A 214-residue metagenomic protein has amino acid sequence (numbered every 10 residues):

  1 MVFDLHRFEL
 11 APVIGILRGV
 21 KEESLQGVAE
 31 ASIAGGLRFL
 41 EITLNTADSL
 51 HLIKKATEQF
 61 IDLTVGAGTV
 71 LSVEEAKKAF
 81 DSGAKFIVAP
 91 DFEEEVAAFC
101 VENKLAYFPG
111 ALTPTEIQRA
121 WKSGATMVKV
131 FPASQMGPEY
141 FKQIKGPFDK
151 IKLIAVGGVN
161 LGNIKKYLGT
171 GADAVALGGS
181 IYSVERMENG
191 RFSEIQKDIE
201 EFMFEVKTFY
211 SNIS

Functional and structural regions predicted by a protein language model:
M1-S82, E102, K150, L161-G162 (+1 more regions): Conserved N-terminal beta1-alpha1 strand-loop-helix module at the mouth
R18-K21, A67-V73, A89-F92, P109-P114 (+2 more regions): Glycine-rich beta-to-alpha transition loops that act as phosphate-gripper elements at the mouths of alpha/beta enzyme
E41, G66, V88, F108 (+2 more regions): Conserved beta-strand positions in the central sheet of alpha/beta enzyme cores
S72-S82, T115-S123, Y140, V159-V175: Catalytic cores of alpha/beta
P90-T126, V130-Q135: Histidine/lysine/aspartate-rich catalytic loop segments that bind and position anionic ligands
P90-V96, V130-P138, A172-R191: Glycine-rich phosphate-binding active-site loops on the catalytic face of alpha/beta enzymes
R119, Y140-K142, G146-I154: Shared catalytic-loop signature of beta/alpha-barrel
